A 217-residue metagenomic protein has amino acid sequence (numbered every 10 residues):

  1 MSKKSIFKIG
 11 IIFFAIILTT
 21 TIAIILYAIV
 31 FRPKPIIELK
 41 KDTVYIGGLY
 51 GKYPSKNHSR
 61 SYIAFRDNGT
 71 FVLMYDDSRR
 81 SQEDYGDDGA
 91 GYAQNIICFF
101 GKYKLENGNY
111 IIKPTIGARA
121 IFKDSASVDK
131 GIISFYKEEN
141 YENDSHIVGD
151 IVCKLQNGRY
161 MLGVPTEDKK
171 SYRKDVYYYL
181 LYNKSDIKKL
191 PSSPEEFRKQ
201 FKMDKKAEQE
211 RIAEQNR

Functional and structural regions predicted by a protein language model:
M1-K3: N-terminal secretory signal peptides that target proteins for export/translocation
S5-C98, K113-R217: Lipid interaction determinants
N68, K102-I111: A short, structured loop/turn motif at beta-sheet edges
